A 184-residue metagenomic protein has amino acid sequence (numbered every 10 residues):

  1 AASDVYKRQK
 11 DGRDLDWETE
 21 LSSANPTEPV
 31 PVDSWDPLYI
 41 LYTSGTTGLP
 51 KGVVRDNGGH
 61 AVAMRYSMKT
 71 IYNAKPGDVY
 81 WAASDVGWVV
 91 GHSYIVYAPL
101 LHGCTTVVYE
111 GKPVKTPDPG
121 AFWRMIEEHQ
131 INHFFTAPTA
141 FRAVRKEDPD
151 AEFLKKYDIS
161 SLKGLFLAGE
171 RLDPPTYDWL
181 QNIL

Functional and structural regions predicted by a protein language model:
A1-D4, A61: Positively charged, low-complexity/disordered segments
S3-L15, P76-G77, H102, E110-L184: Conserved adenylate-forming
D11-L15, L21-Y42, L49, G59-M64 (+1 more regions): Conserved pre-ATP/AMP-binding loop-to-beta segment of ANL
P37, T43-T46, M68, Y80 (+3 more regions): Conserved S/T- and glycine-rich ATP-binding loop of Class I adenylate-forming
D85: Residue(s) in the substrate-gating loop at a strand-loop-helix junction that position the organic substrate next
G91-V107: Conserved short alpha-helical elements in the N-terminal third of ANL/AMP-binding
